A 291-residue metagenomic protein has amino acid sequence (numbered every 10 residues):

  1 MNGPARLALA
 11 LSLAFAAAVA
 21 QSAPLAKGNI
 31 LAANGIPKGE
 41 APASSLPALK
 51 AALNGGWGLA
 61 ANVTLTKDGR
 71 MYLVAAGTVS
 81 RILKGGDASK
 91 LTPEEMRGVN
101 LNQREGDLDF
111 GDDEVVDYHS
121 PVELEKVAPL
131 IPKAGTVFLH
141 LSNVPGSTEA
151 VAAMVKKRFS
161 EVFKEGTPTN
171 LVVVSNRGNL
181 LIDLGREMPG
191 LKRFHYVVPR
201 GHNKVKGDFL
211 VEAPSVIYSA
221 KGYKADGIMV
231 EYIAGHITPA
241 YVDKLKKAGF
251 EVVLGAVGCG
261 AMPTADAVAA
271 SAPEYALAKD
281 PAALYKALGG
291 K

Functional and structural regions predicted by a protein language model:
M1-A8: Bacterial N-terminal signal peptides that target proteins for export
A8-A18: Bacterial N-terminal signal peptides
Q21-K291: Phosphate-group recognition and catalysis centered on beta-loop-alpha active-site segments
